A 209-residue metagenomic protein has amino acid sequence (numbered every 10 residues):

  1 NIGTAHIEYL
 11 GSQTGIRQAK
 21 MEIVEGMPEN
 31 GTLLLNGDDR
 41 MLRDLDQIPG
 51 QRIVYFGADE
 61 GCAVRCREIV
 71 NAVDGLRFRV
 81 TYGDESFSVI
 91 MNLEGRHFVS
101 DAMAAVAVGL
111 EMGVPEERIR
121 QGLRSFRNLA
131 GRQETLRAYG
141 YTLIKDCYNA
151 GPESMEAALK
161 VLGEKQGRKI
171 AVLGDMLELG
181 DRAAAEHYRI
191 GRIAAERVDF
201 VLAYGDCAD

Functional and structural regions predicted by a protein language model:
N1-T142, G167, R192-A195, D199-F200 (+1 more regions): Acidic, Mg2+-coordinating active-site environments of NTP-dependent enzymes
L129-G131, C147-D209: Active-site beta-alpha connecting loops in nucleotide-dependent enzymes
